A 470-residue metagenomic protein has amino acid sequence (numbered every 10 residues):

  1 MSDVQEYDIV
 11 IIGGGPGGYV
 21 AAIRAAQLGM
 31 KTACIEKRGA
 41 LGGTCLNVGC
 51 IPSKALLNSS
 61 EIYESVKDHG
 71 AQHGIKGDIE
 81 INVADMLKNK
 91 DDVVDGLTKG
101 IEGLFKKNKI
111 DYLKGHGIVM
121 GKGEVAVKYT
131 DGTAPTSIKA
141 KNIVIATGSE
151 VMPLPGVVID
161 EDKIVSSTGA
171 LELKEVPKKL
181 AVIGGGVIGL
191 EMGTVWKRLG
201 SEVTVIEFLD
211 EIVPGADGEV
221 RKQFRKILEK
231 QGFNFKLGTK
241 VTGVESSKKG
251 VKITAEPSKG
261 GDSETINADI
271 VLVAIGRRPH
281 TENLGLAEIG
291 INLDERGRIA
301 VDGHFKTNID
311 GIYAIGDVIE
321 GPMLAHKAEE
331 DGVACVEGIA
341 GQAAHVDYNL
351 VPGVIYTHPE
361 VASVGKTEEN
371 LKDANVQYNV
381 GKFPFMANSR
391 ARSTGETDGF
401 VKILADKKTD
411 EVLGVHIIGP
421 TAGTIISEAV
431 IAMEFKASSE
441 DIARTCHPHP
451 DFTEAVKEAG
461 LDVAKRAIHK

Functional and structural regions predicted by a protein language model:
S2-Y7, I23-V176, T204, L209-V213 (+8 more regions): Glycine-rich flavin
D3-G15, V176-G186: Beta1/beta-strand and adjacent pyrophosphate-binding region of the FAD-binding site in flavoprotein oxidoreductases
V10-I12, G117, S137-G148, I183 (+3 more regions): Short hydrophobic core segments
I12-G17, A21, A26-R38, T44 (+6 more regions): Flexible, glycine-rich terminal cap/loop adjacent to redox cofactors in electron-transfer oxidoreductases
G18, G189-L190: N-terminal Rossmann-fold NAD(P) dinucleotide-binding loop
A22, A26, G193, K197-R198: Gly/Ala-rich phosphate-binding loop of Rossmann-like dinucleotide-binding domains, activating on the conserved
V157-V176, T265-I339, T424: FAD-site-proximal beta/loop scaffold in flavoenzymes
